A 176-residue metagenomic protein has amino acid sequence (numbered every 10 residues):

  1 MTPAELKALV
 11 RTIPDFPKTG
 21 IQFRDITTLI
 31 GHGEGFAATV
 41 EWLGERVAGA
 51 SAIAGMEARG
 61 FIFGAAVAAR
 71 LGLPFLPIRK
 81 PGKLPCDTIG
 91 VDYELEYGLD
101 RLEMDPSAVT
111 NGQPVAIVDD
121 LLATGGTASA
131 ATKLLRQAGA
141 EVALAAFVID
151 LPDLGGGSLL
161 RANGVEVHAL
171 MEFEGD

Functional and structural regions predicted by a protein language model:
M1-D176: PRPP-associated nucleotide enzymes
